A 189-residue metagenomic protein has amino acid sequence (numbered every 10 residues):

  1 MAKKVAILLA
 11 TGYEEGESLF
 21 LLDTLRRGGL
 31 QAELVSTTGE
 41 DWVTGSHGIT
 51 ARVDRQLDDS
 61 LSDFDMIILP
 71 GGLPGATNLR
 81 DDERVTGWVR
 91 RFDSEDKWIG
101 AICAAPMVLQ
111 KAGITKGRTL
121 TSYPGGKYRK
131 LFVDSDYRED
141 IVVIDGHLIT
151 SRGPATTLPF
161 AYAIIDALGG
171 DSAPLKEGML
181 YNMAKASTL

Functional and structural regions predicted by a protein language model:
M1-E95, V108-G117, K127-E139, H147-L189: Extended, subdomain-level signal for the structured scaffold at the beginning of enzyme domains
I102-C103: Short, thiol/selenol-centered motifs that function as redox-active sites or metal-ligating centers
L120: Anionic-ligand binding patches
I144: Cytochrome P450 catalytic-domain "roof"
